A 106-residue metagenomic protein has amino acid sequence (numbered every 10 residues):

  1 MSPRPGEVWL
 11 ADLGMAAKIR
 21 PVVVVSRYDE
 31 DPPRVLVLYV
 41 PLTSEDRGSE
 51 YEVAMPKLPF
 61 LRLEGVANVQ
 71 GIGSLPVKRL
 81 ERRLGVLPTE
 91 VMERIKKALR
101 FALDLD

Functional and structural regions predicted by a protein language model:
M1-D106: Conserved functional hotspots at enzyme active or ligand-binding sites that engage polyanionic ligands
